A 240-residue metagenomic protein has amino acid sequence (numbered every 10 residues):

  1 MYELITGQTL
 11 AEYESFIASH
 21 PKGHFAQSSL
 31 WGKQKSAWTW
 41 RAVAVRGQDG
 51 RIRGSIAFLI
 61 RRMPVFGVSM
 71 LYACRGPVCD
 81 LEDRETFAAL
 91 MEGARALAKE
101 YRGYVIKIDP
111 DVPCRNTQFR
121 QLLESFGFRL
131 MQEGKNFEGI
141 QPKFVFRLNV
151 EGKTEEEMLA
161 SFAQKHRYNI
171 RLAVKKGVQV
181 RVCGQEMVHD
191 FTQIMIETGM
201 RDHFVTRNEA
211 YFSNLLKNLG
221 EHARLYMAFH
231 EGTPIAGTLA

Functional and structural regions predicted by a protein language model:
Y2-G67, P110-R115, F126-A240: A conserved beta-strand-loop-helix scaffold within acyl/acetyltransferase catalytic domains
F66-E138: Acyl-donor binding region in acyl/amide transferases
